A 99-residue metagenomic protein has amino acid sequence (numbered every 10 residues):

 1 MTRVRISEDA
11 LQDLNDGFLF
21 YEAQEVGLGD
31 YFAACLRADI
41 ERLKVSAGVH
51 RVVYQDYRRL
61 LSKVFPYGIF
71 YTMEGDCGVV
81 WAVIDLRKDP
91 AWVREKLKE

Functional and structural regions predicted by a protein language model:
M1-A33: Arg/Lys-rich, positively charged N-terminal/basic patches that mediate binding to nucleic acids
Q12, R42, K88: Active-site micro-motifs of SAM-dependent methyltransferase domains
D30-Y31, R51-V53, W92: Short, hydrophobic secondary-structure boundary micro-motifs
A38, R42-V79: Basic/aromatic recognition patch in beta-strand/loop cores that engages polyanionic ligands
G68, T72-E99: Enriched for short, Lys/Arg-rich terminal
